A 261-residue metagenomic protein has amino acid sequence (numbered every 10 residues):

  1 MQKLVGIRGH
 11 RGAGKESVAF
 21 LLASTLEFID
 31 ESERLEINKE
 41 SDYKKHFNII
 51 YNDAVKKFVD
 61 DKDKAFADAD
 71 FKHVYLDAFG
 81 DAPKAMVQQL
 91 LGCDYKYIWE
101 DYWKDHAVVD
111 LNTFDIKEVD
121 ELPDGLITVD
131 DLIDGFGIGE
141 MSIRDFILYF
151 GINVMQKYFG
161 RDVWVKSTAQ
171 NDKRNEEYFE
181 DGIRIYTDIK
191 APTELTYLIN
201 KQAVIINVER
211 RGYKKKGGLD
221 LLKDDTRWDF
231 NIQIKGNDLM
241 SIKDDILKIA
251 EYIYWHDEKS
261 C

Functional and structural regions predicted by a protein language model:
Q2, D181: Short coil/loop residues immediately preceding or within conserved phosphate-binding loops of NTP-utilizing enzyme
L4-G6, I185: Short hydrophobic/aromatic beta-strand immediately N-terminal to the Walker A/P-loop
G6-A13, F20, E36-K44, S167-D172 (+1 more regions): Small-molecule kinase domains that catalyze NTP-dependent phosphoryl transfer to phosphate-bearing small molecules
R8, G12-A19, L76-K84: Metabolite-binding pocket within alpha/beta catalytic cores that recognizes anionic/polar moieties
S17-I29: A conserved segment at the C-terminal end of the G1
E31-R34: Long alpha-helical scaffold regions
N38-E180: ATP-dependent small-molecule kinase phosphotransfer cores that center on conserved nucleotide phosphate-binding segments
I185-A191: Switch II (G3) loop of P-loop NTPases
